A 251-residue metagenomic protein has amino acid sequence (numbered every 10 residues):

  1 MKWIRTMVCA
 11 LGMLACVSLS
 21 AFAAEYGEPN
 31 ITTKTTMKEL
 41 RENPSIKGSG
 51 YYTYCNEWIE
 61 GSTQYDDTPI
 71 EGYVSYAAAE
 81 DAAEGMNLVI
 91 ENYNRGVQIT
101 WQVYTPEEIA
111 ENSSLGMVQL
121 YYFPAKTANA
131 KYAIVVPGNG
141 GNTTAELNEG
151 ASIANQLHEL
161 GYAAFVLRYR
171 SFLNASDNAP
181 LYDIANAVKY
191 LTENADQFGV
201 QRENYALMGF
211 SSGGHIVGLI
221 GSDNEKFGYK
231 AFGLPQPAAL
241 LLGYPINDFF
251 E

Functional and structural regions predicted by a protein language model:
M1-L11: Bacterial N-terminal signal peptides that target proteins for export
A10-S18: Bacterial N-terminal signal peptides
S18-A24: Sec-dependent signal peptide cleavage junction
P44, G48-A128, S176-D177: N-terminal cap/lid segment of alpha/beta-hydrolase-fold proteins
A130-N139: Short beta-strand element of the alpha/beta-hydrolase
A145-E149, L167-R202: Catalytic nucleophile-loop/oxyanion-hole region of alpha/beta-hydrolase and closely related hydrolase-like folds
L147-F165: Short amphipathic alpha-helix adjacent to the substrate-entry channel of hydrolases
N186-E251: Primarily recognizes the serine-hydrolase "nucleophile elbow" in alpha/beta-hydrolase and SGNH/GDSL folds
